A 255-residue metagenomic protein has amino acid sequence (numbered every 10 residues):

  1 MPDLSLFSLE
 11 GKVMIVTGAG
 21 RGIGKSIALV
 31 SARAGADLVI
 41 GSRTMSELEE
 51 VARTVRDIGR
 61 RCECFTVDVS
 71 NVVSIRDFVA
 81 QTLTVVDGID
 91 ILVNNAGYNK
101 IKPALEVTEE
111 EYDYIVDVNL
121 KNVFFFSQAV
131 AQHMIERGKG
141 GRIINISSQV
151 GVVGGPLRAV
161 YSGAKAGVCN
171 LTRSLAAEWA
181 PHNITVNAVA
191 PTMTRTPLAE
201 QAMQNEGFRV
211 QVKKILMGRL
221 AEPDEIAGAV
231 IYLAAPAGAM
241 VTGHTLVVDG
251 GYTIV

Functional and structural regions predicted by a protein language model:
V13, G18-G22: Conserved glycine-rich cofactor-binding loop
T66-F78, E109, D224-E225: The beta1-alpha1 cofactor-binding region of Rossmann-like NAD(H)/NADP(H)-dependent oxidoreductases
P103-A104, T108-V116, A199, Q211: Substrate-binding pocket helix/loop in short-chain dehydrogenase/reductase
F124, I184, R219-I254: C-terminal substrate-recognition "lid" of short-chain dehydrogenase/reductases
S127, A164, T172: Active-site helix of classical SDR
Q132, A177-P181, A239: Alpha-helical segment proximal to the catalytic Tyr-Lys
S148: Residue(s) in the substrate-gating loop at a strand-loop-helix junction that position the organic substrate next
